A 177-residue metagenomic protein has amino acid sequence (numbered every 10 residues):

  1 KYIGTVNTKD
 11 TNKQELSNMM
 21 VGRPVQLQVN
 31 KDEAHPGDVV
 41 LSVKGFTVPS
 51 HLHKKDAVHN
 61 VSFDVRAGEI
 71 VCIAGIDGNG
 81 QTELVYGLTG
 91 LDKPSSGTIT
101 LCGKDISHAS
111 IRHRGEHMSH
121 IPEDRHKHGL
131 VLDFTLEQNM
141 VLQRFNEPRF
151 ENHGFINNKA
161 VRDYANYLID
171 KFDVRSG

Functional and structural regions predicted by a protein language model:
K1-G177: Glycine-rich phosphate-binding loops of nucleotide-dependent enzymes
